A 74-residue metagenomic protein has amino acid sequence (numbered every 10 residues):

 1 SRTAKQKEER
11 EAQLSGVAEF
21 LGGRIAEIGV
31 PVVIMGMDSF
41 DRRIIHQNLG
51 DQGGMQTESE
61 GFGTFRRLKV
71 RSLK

Functional and structural regions predicted by a protein language model:
S1-K74: RNA-contacting regions in translation and RNA-metabolism proteins, encompassing KH/S1 modules where present
